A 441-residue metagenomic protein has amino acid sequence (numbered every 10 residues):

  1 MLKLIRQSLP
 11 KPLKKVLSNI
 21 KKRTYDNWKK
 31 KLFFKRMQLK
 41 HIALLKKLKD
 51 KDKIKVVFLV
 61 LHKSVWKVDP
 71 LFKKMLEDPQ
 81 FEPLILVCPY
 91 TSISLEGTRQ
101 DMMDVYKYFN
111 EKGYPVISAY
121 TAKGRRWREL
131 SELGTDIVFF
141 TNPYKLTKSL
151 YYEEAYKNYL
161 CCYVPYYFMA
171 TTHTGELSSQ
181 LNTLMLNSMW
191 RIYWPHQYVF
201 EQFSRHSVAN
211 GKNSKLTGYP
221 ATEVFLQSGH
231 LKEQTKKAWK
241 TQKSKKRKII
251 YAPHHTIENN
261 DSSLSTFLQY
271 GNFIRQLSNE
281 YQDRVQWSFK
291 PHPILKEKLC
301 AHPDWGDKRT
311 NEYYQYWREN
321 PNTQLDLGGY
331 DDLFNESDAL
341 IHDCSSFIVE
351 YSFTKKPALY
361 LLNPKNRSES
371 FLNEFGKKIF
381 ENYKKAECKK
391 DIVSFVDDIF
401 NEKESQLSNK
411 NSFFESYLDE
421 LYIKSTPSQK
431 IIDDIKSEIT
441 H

Functional and structural regions predicted by a protein language model:
M1-D52: Membrane-proximal basic amphipathic "stem/tether" segments
K29-A43, P165, L181-S263: A nucleotide-sugar donor-handling region in carbohydrate enzymes
K46-V57, Q80-F81, K157-Y159, K243-R247: A short, charged/proline- and glycine-enriched loop that marks the coil->beta-strand transition at the N-terminal
V57-L226: Active-site and donor-binding regions of nucleotide-sugar-utilizing enzymes
K67-L71, L76-E77, P220-T310, C388 (+1 more regions): Conserved catalytic-core segment of nucleotide-activated headgroup transferases in glycan assembly
V116-A122, N322-L327, E381-F395: Short acidic-hydrophobic, aromatic-tinged amphipathic segments that line or gate anion-handling sites
T121, H302-V349: Donor nucleotide-activated moiety binding/catalytic core segment of transferases that use nucleotide-activated donors
N210, W305, S346-D419: Catalytic binding pocket for nucleotide-activated donors in carbohydrate/polymer assembly enzymes
